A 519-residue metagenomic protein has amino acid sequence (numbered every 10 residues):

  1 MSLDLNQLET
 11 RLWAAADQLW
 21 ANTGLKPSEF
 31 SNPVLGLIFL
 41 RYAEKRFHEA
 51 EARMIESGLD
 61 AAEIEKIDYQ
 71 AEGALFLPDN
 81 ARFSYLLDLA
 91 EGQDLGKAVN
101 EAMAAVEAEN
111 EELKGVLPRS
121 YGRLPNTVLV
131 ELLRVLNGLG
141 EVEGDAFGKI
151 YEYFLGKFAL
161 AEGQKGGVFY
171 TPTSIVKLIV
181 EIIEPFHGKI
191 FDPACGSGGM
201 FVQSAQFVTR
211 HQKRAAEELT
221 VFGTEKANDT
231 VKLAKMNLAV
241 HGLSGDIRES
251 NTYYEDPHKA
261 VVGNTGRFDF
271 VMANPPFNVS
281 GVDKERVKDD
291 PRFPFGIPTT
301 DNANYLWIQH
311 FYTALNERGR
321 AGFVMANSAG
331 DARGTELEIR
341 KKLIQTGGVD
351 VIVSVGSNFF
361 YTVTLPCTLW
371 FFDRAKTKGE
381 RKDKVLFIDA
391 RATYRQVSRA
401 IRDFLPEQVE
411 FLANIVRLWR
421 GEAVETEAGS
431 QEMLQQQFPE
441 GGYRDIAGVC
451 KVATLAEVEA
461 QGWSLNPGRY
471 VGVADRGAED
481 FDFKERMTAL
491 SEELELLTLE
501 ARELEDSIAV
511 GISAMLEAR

Functional and structural regions predicted by a protein language model:
M1-F186, D246-E249, Y254-P257, S354-S357 (+3 more regions): Non-catalytic, mostly N-terminal accessory regions of nucleic-acid modification and defense proteins
G24, V282-N302, N327-T335, G356-T362 (+3 more regions): Short, contiguous acidic/charged loop-to-helix segments that flank catalytic cores in large enzymes
F30, T265-F268, D290-R292, N302-N304 (+10 more regions): Active-site lining segments that contact anionic ligands and/or coordinate catalytic metals
F30, V34-F39, V231, T299-F372: Conserved Class I SAM-dependent methyltransferase catalytic core
G122, G140, A194, G223-A227 (+7 more regions): Hydrophobic alpha-helical scaffolding
K165-A273, N278-V282, V287-P294, Y305-L306 (+3 more regions): Conserved S-adenosyl-L-methionine
V202, K232, A273-P275, Y305-Q309 (+12 more regions): Feature representing long, continuous alpha-helical segments
T209, A239, P276, T313-N316 (+12 more regions): Hydrophobic alpha-helix feature that most strongly marks membrane-spanning transmembrane helices and their immediate
